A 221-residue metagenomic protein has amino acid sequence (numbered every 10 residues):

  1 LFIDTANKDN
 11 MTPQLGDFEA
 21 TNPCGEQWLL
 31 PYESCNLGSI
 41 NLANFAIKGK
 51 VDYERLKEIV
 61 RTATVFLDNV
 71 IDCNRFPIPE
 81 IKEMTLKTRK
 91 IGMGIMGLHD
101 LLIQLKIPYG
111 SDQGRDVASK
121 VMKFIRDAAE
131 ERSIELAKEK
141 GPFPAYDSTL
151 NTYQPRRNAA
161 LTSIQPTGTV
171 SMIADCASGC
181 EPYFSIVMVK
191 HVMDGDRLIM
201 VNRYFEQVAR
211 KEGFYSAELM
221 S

Functional and structural regions predicted by a protein language model:
L1-S221: Long, C-terminal-biased catalytic regions of enzyme "large/alpha" subunits
